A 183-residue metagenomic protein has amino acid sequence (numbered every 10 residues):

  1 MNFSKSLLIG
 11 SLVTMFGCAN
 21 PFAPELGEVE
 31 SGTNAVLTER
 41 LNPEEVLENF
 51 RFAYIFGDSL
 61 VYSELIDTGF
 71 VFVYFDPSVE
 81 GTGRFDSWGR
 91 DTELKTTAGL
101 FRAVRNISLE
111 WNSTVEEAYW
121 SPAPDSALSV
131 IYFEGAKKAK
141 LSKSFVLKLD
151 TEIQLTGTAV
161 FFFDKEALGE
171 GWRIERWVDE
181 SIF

Functional and structural regions predicted by a protein language model:
M1-C18: Sec-dependent bacterial lipoprotein signal peptides
C18-F56, E64: Short, low-complexity N-terminal intrinsically disordered segments enriched in polar/charged residues
A19-G32, E134-F183: Short beta-strand edge/turn micro-motifs at domain boundaries
V46, F50, D58, Y62 (+2 more regions): Stable alpha-helical elements in mature extracytoplasmic
F50, F75, W177-E180: Active-site-proximal beta-strand/loop segments in catalytic clefts of secreted hydrolases
F56-F75: Short, well-ordered alpha-helical segments enriched in acidic and aromatic residues
V71-D86: A short gly/proline-enriched turn/hairpin at secondary-structure junctions
F85-T151: Surface-exposed, charged secondary-structure patches
